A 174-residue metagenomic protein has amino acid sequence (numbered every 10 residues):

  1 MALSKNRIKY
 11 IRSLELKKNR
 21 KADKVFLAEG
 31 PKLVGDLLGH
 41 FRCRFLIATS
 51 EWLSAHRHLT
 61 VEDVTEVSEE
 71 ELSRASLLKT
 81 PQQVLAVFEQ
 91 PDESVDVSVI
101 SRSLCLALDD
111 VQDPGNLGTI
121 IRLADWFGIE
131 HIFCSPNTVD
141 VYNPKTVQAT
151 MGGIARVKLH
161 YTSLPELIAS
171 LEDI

Functional and structural regions predicted by a protein language model:
M1-S54, T138-V139: Boundary-proximal intrinsically disordered activation/regulatory segments immediately upstream of a helical core
A22-V25, R42-F45, E62-D63, E130-I132 (+2 more regions): Short active-site oxyanion
L27, I47, L85-V87, L106-A107 (+1 more regions): Structural motif
A28, A48, E66-E69, P136 (+1 more regions): Short loop/edge segments at beta-strand edges and connector loops that shape dinucleotide/nucleotide cofactor-binding
G30, A86, V147: A residue-level signal for conserved active-site and pocket-lining positions in enzyme catalytic cores
D36-L37, A55, R74, N116 (+1 more regions): Phosphate- and divalent-cation-binding pockets in alpha/beta enzyme and binding domains that engage nucleotide-derived
H56, E62-D92: Glycine/small-residue-rich loop that forms an oxyanion/phosphate-binding "nest" at active or ligand-binding sites
V97-I174: RNA substrate-binding interface of SAM-dependent RNA methyltransferases
